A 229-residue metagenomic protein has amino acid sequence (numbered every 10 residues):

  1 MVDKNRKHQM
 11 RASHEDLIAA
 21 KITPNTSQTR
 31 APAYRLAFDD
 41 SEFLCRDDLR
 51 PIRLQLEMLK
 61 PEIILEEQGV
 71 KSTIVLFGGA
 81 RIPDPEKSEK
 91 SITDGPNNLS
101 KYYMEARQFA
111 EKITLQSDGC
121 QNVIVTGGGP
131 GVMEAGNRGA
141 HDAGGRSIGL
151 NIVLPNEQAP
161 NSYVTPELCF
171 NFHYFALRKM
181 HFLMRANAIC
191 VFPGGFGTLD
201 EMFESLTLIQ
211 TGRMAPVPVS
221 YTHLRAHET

Functional and structural regions predicted by a protein language model:
D3-S13: Flexible, compositionally biased loop and terminal segments
R11-A12, L17-T23, Q28-L150: Glycine-rich beta-alpha loop segments
I74, V217-S220: Hydrophobic beta-strand segments of well-ordered beta-sheets in folded domains
P83, G197-L199: Short glycine-rich, flexible loops that bind phosphorylated cofactors or substrates
T126, P130-F192, F196, F203: Phosphate/pyrophosphate-binding betaalpha-module
E201-L208: Amphipathic helical hotspot of TIR/SEFIR-family domains
I209-P216: Arginine/glycine-rich "motif VI" loop of SF2 helicases in the C-terminal RecA-like domain
T222-T229: Conserved small/polar residues in nucleotide/adenosyl-binding loops
